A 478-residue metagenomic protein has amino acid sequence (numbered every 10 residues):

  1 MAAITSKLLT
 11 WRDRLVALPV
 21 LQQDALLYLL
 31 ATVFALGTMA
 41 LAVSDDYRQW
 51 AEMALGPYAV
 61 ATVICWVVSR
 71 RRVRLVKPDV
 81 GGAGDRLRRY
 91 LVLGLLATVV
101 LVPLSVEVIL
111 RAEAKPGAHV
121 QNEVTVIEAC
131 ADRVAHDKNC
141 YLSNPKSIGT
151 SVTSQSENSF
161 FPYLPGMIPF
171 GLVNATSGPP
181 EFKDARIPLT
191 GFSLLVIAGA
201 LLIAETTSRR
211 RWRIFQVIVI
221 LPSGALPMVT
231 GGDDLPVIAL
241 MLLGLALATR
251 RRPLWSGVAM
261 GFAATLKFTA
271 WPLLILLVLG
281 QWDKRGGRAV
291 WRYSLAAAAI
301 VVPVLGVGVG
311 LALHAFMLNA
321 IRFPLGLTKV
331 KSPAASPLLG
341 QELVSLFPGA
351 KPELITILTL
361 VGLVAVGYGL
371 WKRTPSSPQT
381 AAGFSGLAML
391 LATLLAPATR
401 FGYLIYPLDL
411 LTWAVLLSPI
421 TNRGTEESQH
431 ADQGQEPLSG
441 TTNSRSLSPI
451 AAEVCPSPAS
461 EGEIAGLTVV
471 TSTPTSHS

Functional and structural regions predicted by a protein language model:
M1-A17, N422-S478: Short, intrinsically disordered terminal tails adjacent to the first/last structured region
A2-L93, V99-L245, Q281-L404, A414-L417: Primarily membrane-embedded glycan-assembly and transfer machineries that use lipid-linked glycans
S69-D79, A248-S256, V278-A289, V415-S439 (+1 more regions): Membrane-interface junctions at the ends of membrane-embedded or membrane-associated helices
G224, G257, V302, A451-V454 (+1 more regions): Residue-level detector of transmembrane insertion/anchoring sites
L254, V258-W282, P303, P397-Y403: Transmembrane helices and adjacent periplasmic/lumenal helix-loop junctions of polyprenol-phosphate-dependent
